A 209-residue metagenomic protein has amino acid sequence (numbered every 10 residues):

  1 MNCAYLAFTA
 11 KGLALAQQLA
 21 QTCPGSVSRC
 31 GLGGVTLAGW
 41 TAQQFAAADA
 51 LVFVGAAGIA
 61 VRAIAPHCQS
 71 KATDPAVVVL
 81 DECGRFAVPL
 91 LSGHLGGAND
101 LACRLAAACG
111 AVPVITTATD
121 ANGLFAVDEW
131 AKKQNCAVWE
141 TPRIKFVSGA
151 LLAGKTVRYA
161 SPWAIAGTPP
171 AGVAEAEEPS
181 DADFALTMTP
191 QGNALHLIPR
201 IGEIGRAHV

Functional and structural regions predicted by a protein language model:
M1-S26: N-terminal basic/disordered segments at the start of proteins
A4-A7, G34-V35, G39-A56, P169-E203: Short, well-ordered secondary-structure micro-motifs within conserved domains or adaptor modules
G12-L15, I59-A63, A98: Short glycine/serine/threonine-rich phosphate/pyrophosphate-binding segments that cradle anionic phosphate groups
G25-V35: A short beta-strand-loop structural module common to alpha/beta enzyme folds
T41-F45, A50-L80: Hydrophobic/aromatic-rich, well-ordered segments within soluble, folded domains that form packed cores
K71-G93, D100-T116: Short, acidic/small-residue loops that bind anionic groups at enzyme active sites
G96-T189: Internal alpha/beta core interface subdomains
I204-V209: Conserved small/polar residues in nucleotide/adenosyl-binding loops
